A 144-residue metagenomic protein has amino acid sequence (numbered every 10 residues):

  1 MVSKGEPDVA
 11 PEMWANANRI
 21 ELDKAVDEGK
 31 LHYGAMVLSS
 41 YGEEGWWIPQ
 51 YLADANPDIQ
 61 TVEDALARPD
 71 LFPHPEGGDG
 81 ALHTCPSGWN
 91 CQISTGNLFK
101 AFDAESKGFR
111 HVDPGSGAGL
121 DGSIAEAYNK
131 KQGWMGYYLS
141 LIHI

Functional and structural regions predicted by a protein language model:
M1, R110-G122: Short helix-initiation/N-cap motifs at beta->coil->alpha
M1-K30, S123-A127: Pocket-flanking alpha-helical
S3, P7, A67-D70, K100-A104 (+1 more regions): Sec-exported extracytoplasmic/periplasmic mature domains
E6, I20, P57-Q60, D64 (+2 more regions): Extracytoplasmic/secreted proteins, especially bacterial periplasmic and envelope-associated proteins
D8-M13, Q132-Y138: Paired acidic/hydrophobic, glycine-rich loop segments that form the ligand-binding mouth/hinge of periplasmic-binding
K30-T84: A conserved helix-loop-strand patch within extracytoplasmic ligand-binding domains of the periplasmic binding
D64, P69-R110: Ligand-binding cleft/hinge of the Venus flytrap
I142-I144: Conserved small/polar residues in nucleotide/adenosyl-binding loops
